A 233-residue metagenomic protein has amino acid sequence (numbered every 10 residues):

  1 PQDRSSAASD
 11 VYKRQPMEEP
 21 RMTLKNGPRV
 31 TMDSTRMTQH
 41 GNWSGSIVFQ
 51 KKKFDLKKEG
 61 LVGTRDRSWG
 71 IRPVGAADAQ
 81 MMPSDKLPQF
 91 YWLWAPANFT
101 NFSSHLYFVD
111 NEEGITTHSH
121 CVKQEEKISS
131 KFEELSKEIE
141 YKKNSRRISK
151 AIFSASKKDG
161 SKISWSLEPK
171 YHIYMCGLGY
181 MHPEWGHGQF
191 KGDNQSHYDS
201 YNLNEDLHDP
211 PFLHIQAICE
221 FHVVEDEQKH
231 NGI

Functional and structural regions predicted by a protein language model:
P1-Q2: Short, well-ordered junction/capping motifs at the entry into regular secondary structure
S6-I233: Structured soluble/peripheral alpha/beta segments that form catalytic or ligand/cofactor-binding pockets
